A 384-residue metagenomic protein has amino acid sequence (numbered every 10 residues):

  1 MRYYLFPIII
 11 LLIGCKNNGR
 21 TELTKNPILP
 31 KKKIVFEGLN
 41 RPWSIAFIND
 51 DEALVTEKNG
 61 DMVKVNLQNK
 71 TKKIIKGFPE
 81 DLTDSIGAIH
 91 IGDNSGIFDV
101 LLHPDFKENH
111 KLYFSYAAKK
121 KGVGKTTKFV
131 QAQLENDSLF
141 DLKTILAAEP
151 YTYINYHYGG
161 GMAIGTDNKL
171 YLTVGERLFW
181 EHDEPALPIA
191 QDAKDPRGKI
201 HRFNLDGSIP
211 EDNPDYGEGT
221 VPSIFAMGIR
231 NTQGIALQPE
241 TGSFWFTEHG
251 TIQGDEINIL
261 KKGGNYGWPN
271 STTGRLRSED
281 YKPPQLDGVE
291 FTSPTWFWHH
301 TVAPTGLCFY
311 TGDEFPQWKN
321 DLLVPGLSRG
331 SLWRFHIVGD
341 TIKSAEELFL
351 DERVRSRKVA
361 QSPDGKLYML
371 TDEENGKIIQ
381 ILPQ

Functional and structural regions predicted by a protein language model:
M1-T24: Bacterial Sec-dependent N-terminal signal peptides
G19-E176, G234-L237, G242-F246, G250 (+2 more regions): Acidic, Gly/Ser/Thr-rich repeat motifs that build Ca2+-stabilized beta-propeller blades
K73-G92, L142-Y158, P196, L205-F225 (+1 more regions): Surface-exposed loop and turn segments in beta-propeller and other repeat-based domains that flank or scaffold
A118-K119, L172-A193, G254-L260: Short, conserved, GDST-rich strand-edge loop motifs in beta-rich repeat architectures
T127-D137, P188-L205, L260-K261: Beta-propeller blade signature
D183, E240-T273: Internal hydrophobic scaffold segments of catalytic domains
F203-L205, I379-Q384: Short beta-strand-to-coil "C-cap" segments at the C-terminal boundary of structured domains/repeats, marking
I342-P363: Conserved blade-ending motifs and adjacent loop-strand segments that build the rim/top face of beta-propeller domains
